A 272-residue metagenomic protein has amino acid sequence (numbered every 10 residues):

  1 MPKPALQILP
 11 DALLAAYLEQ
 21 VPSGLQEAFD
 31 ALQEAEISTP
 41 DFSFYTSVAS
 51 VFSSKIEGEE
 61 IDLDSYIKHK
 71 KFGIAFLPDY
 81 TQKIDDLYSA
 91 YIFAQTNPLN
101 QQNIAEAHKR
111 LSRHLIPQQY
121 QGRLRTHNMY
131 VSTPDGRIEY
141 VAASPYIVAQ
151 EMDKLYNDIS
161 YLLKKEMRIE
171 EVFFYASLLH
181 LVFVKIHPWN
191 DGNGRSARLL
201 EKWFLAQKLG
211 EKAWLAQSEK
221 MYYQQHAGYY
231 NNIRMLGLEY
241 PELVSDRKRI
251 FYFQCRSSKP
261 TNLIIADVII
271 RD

Functional and structural regions predicted by a protein language model:
M1-D272: FIC/Doc superfamily catalytic core
